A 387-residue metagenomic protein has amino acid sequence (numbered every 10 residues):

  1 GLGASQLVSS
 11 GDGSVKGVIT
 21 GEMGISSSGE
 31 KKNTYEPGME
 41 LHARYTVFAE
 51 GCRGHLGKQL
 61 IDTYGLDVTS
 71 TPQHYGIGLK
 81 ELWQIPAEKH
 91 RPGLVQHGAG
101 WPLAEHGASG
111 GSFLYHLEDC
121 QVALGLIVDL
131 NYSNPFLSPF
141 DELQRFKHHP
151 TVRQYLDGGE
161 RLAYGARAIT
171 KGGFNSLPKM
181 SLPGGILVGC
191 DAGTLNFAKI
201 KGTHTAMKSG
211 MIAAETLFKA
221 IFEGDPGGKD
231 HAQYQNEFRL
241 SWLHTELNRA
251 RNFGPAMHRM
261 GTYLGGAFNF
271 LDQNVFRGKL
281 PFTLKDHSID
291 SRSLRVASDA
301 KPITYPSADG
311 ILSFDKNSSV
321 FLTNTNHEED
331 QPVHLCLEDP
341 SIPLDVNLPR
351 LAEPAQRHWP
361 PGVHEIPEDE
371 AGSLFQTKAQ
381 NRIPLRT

Functional and structural regions predicted by a protein language model:
L2-Q154, T194, I212, T216: Predominantly flavin-linked oxidoreductase catalytic cores and closely associated redox partners
T63, A99, A108-S112, I169-S176 (+1 more regions): Glycine-rich, charged/polar anion/phosphate-binding loops that engage phosphate groups from diverse ligands
S70, N134-L137, S176-K179, F197-T205 (+2 more regions): Alpha-helix capping and helix-loop boundary segments enriched in small/acidic/polar residues
I77, E81-A104, F113-H116, C120-L126 (+2 more regions): Mid-to-C-terminal "cap/lid" subdomains and adjacent gly/pro-rich loops that border and regulate access to redox
E118-C120, K179-A198, R357-E365: Short FAD-binding loop at a beta-strand-to-alpha-helix junction that anchors the flavin cofactor in diverse
Q154-N175: Flavin (FAD/FMN) cofactor-binding core of flavoprotein oxidoreductases
G193-K199, T205, M211, E215-T262 (+1 more regions): Active-site-proximal substrate-binding core of FAD-dependent oxidoreductases
S241-F375, R386: Ferredoxin-type iron-sulfur electron-transfer modules and their immediate structural context
